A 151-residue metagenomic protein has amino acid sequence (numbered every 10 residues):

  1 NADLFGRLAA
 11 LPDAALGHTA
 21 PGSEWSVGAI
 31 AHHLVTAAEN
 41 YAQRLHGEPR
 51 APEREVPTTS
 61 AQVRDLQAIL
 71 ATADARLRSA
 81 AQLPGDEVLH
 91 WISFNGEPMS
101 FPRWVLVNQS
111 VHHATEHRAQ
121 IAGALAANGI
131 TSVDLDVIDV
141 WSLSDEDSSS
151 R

Functional and structural regions predicted by a protein language model:
A2-F5, D13-V56, F94-R151: Short, contiguous alpha-helical
L4-R7, A73: Amphipathic alpha-helical packing segments from all-alpha helical-bundle domains
L8, R64-A68, M99: Short linear motifs at secondary-structure transitions and domain/linker junctions
L8-P12, A81-P84: Short secondary-structure junctions
Q43-D86: Helix-adjacent hinge/juxtasegments
E87-I92: Mid-chain, well-packed structural core segment of small domains
